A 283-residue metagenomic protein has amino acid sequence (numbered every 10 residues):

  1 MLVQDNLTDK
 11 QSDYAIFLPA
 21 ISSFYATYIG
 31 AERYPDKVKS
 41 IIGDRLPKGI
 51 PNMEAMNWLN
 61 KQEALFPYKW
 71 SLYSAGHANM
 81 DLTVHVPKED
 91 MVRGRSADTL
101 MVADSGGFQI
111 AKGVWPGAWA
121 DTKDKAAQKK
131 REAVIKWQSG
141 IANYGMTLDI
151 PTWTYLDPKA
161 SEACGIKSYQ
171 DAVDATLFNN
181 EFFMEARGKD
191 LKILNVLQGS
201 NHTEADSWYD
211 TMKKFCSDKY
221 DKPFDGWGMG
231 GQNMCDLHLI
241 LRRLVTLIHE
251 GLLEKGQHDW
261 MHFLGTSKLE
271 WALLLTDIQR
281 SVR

Functional and structural regions predicted by a protein language model:
M1, G188-R283: Glycine-rich phosphate/ribose-binding loops and adjacent secondary-structure elements that form binding surfaces
M1-N180: Non-catalytic, usually N-terminal nucleic-acid engagement modules in DNA/RNA processing proteins
K129-V134, S168-F183, W208-M212, I240-I248 (+1 more regions): A general structural detector for well-ordered alpha-helical segments in enzyme core domains, enriched
